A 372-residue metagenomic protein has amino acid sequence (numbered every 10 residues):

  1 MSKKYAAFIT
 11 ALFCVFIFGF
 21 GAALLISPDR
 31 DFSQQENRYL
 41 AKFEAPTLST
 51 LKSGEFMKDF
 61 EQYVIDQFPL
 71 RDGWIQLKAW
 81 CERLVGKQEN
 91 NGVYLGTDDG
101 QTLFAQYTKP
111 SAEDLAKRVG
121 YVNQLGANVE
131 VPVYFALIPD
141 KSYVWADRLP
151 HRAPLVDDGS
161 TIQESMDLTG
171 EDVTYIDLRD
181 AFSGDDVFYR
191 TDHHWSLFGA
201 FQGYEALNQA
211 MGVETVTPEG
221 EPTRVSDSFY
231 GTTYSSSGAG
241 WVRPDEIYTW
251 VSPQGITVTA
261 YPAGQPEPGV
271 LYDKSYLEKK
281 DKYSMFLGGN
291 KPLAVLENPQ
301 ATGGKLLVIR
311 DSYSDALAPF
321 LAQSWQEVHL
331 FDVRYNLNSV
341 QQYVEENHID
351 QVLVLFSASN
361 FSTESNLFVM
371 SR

Functional and structural regions predicted by a protein language model:
M1-R372: Extracellular glycan-modifying ectodomains
